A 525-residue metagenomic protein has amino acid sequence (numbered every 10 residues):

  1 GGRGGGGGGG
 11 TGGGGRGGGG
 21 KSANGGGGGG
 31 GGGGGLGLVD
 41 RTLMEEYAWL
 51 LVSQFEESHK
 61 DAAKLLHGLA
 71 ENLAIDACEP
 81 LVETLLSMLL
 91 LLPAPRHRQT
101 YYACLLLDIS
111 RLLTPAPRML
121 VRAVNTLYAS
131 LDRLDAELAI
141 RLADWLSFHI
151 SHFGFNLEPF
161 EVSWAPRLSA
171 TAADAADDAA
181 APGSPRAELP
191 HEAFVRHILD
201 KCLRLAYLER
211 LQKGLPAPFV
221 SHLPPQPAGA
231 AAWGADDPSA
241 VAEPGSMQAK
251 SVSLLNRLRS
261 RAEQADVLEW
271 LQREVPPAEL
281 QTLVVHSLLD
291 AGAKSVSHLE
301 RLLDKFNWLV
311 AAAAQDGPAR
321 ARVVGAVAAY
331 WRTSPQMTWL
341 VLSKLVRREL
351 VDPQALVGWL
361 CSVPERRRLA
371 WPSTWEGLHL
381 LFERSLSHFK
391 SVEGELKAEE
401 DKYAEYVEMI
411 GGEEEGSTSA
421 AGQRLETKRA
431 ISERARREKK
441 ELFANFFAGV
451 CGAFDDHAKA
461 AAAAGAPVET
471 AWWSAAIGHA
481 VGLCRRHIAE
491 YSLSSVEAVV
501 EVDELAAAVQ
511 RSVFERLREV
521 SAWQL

Functional and structural regions predicted by a protein language model:
G1-L525: Eukaryotic alpha-helical solenoid repeat scaffolds
